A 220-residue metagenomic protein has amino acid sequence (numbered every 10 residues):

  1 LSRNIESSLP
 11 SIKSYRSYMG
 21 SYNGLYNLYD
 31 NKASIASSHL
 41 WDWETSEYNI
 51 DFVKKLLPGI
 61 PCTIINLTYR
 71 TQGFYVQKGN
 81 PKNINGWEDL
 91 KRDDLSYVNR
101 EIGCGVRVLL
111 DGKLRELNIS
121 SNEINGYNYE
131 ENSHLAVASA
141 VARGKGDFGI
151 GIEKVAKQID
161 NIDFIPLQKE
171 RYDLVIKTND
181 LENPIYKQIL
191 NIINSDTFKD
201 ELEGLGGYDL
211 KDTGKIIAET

Functional and structural regions predicted by a protein language model:
R3-N80: N-terminal segment of the mature folded domain
K13-G20, R100, S121-S133: Short beta-strand-to-loop elements that line the ligand-binding cleft of bilobed periplasmic-binding protein-like
L28-Y29, L90, L110, A138-A142: Hydrophobic residues within well-ordered alpha-helices
S37-V53, A138-Q168: A ligand-binding cleft/hinge motif common to bilobed small-molecule-binding domains
P58-T71, I159-N191, L210-I216: Periplasmic-binding protein-like
K78-N85, N179-I185: Short helix-loop capping/hinge motifs at secondary-structure junctions, enriched in acidic/polar residues
E88-V108: Short loop->beta-strand "edge-of-pocket" segments that line small-molecule binding or catalytic clefts across diverse
I193-D209: Periplasmic-binding protein-like
